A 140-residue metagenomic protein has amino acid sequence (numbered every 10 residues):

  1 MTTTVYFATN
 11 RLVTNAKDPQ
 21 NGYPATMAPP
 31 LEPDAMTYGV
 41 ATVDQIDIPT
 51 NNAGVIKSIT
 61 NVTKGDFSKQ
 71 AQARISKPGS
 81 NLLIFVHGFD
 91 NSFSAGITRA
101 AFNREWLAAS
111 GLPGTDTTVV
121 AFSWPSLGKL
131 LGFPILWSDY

Functional and structural regions predicted by a protein language model:
M1-D139: Flexible, membrane-associating and regulatory peripheral segments of lipid-active enzymes
